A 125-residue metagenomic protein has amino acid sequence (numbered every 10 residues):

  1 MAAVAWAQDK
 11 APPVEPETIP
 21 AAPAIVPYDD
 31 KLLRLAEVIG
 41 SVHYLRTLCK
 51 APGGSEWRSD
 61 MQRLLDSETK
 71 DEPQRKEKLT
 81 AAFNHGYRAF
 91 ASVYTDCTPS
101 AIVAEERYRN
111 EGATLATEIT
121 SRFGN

Functional and structural regions predicted by a protein language model:
A2-A7: N-terminal signal peptide c-region/cleavage motif recognized by signal peptidases
Q8-R63, A113-N125: N-terminal secretory signal peptides
G53-N125: Compact alpha-helical subdomains of small soluble proteins
